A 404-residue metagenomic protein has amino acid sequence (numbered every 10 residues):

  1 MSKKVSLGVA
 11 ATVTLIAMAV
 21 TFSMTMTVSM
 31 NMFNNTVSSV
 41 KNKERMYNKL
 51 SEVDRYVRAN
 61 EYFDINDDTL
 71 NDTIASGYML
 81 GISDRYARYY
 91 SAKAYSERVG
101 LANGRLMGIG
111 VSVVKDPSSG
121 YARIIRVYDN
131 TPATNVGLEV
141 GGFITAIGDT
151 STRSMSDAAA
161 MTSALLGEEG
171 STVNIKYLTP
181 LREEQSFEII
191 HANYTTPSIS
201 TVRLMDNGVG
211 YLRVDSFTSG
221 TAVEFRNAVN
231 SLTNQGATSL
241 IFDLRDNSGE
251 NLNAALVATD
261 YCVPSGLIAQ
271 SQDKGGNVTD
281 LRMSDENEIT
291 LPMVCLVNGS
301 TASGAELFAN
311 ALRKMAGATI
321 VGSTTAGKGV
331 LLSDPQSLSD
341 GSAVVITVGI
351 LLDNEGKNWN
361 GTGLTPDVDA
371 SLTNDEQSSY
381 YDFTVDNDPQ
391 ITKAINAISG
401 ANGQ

Functional and structural regions predicted by a protein language model:
S2-R88, S112, S118-A122, T131 (+1 more regions): Terminal targeting/pro-maturation regions of precursor/exported proteins
M46-V53, N66, L70-Y78, I82 (+8 more regions): Stable alpha-helical elements in mature extracytoplasmic
V53, I74, Y78, V111 (+9 more regions): Terminal peptide-recognition signature
R58-R123, T172-V173, T179-I190, T196-I199: Extended, small/polar residue-biased N-terminal targeting/export presequences and adjacent propeptide/linker tracts
A75, S112-Y128, G208-R213, Q390-T392 (+1 more regions): PDZ/PDZ-like groove recognition
G104-A146, T150-S154, S219-A222, G349: PDZ/PDZ-like domain segments forming the peptide/carboxylate-binding groove, activating on the N-terminal beta-strands
I125, T134, G148-S151, A159-S339: Cleft-lining beta-strand/loop regions that shape enzyme active-site pockets
L332-Q336, V344-Q377: Conserved P-loop NTPase
